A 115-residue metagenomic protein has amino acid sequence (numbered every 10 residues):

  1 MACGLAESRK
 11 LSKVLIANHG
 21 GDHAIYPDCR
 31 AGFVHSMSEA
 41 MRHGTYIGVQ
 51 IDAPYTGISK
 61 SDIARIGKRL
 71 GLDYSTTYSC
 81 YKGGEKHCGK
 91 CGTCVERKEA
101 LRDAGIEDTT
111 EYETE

Functional and structural regions predicted by a protein language model:
M1-E115: Nucleotide-activated chemistry modules centered on ATP-dependent adenylation/adenylyltransferase
